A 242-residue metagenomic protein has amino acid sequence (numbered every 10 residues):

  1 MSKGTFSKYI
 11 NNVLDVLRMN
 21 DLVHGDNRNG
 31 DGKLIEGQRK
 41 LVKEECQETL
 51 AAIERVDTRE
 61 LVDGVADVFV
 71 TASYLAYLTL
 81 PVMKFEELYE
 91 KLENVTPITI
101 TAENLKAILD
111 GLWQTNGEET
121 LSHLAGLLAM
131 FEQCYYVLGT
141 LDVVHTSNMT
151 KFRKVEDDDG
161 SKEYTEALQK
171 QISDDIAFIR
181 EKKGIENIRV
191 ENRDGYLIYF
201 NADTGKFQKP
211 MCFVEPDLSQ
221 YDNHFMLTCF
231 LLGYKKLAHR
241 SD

Functional and structural regions predicted by a protein language model:
M1-V65, F69-D242: Flexible "arm" and connector segments at domain edges
